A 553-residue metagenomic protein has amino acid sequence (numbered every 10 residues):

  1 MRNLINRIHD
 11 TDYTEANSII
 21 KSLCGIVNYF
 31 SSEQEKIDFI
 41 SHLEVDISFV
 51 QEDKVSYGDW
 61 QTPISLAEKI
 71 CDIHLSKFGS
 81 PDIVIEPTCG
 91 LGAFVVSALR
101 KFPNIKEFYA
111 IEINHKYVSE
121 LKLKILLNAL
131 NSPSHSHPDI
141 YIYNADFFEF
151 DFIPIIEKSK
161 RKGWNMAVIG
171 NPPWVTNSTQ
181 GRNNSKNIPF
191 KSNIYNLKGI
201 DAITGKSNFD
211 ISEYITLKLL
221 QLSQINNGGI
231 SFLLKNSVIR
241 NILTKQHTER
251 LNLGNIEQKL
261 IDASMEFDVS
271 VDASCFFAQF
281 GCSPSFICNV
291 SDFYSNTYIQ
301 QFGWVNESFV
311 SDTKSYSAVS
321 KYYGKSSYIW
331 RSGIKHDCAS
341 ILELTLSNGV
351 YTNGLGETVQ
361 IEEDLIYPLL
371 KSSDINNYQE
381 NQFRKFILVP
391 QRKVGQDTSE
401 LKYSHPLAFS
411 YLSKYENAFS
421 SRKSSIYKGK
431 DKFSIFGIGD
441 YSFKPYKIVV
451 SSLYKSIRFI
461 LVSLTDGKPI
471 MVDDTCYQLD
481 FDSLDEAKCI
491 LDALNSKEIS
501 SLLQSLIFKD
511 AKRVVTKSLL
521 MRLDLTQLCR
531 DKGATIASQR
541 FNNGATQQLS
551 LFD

Functional and structural regions predicted by a protein language model:
M1-L123, N128, D146, D151 (+4 more regions): Class I S-adenosyl-L-methionine
V55-S56, W60-K69, T88-V96, I105-E120 (+2 more regions): Signature of N6-adenine DNA methyltransferases within the class I
K69, I73, S97, K101 (+7 more regions): Generic, well-ordered alpha-helical scaffold segments in large soluble proteins
G79, I105, H137, K162-W164 (+7 more regions): Short, well-ordered loop/turn elements at secondary-structure boundaries
P87-L91, I140-N144, I426-K430: Long, charged, glycine-rich C-terminal linkers/tails
L127-I156: S-adenosyl-L-methionine
S136-N144, Q258-M265, Q504-A511: A generic structural motif
Y316-D553: Polybasic, glycine- and aromatic-enriched phosphate-binding surface used to engage nucleic acids
